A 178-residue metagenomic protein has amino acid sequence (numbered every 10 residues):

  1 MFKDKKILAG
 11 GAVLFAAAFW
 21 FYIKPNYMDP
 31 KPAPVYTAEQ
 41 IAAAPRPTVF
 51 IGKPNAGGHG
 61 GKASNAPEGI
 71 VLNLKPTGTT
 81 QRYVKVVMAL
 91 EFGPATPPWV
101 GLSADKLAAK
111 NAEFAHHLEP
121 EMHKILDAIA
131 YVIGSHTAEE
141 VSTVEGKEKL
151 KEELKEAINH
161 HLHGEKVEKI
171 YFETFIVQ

Functional and structural regions predicted by a protein language model:
M1-Q178: Flexible, low-complexity charged segments
